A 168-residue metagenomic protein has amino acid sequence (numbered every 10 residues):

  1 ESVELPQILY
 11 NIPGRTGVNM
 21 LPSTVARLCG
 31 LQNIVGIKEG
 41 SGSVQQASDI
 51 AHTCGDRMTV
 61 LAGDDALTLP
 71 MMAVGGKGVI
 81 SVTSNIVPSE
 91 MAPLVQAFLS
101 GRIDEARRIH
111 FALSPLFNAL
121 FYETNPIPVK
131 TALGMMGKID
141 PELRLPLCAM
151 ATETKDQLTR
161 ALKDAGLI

Functional and structural regions predicted by a protein language model:
S2-L5, R15-F121: Catalytic alpha/beta core domains of metabolic enzymes, predominantly
L9-N11: Short, structured patches in soluble enzyme cores that scaffold and shape functional sites
L120, T124-I168: C-terminal extensions of enzymes
